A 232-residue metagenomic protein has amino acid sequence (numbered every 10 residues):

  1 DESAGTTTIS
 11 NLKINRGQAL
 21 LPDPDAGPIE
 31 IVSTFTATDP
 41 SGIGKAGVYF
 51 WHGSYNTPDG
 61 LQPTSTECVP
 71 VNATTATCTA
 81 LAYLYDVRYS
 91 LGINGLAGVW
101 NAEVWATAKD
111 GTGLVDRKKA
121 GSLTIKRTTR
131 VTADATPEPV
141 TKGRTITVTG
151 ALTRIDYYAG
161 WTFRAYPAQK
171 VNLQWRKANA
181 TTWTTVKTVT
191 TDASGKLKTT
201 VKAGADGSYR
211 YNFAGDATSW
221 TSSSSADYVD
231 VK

Functional and structural regions predicted by a protein language model:
D1-D23, E30-K45, Y49-Y55, T64-K232: Low-complexity, Ser/Thr/Pro-rich intrinsically disordered linker/stalk segments at domain junctions
G60-Q62: Short amphipathic beta-strand/extended segments with alternating polar/hydrophobic composition
